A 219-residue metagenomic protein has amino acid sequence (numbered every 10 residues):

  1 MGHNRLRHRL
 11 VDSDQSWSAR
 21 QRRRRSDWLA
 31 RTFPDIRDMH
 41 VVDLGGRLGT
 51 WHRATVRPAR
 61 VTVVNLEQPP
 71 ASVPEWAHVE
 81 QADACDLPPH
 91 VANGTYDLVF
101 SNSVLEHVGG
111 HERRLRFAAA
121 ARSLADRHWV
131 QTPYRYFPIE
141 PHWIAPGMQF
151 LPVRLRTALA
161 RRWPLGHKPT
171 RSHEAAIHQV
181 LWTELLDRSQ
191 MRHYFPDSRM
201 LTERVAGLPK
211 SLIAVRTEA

Functional and structural regions predicted by a protein language model:
M1-G94, L98, L208: Conserved N-terminal segment of class I S-adenosyl-L-methionine
T50-R53, A71-S72, H107-V108, Y136-P141 (+1 more regions): Short catalytic/ligand-binding loop motif for oxyanion handling, primarily in non-cytosolic enzymes, centered on
L98-V104, V130: A short beta-strand submotif of the Rossmann-like class I SAM-dependent methyltransferase core that lines
V108-L124: A short, conserved alpha-helix within the catalytic core of class I
A120, R127-L159: Conserved class I S-adenosyl-L-methionine
P146, L165-H178: Short, glycine-/aromatic-enriched active-site segment of Class I SAM-dependent methyltransferases
I177-R199: Short alpha-helix
D197-G207: Conserved S-adenosyl-L-methionine
